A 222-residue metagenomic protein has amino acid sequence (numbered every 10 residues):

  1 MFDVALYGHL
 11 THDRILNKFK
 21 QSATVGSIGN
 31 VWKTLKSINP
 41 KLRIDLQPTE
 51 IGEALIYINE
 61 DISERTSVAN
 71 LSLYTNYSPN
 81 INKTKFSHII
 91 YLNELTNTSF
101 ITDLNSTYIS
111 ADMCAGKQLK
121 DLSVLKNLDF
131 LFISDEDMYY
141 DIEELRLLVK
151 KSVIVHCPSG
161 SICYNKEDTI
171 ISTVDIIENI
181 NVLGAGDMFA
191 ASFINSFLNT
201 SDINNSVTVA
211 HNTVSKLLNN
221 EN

Functional and structural regions predicted by a protein language model:
F2-I62, N70-L73, N195: Substrate-binding N-lobe of the ribokinase-like
F2-L6, I58-I171, S201: Ribokinase/PfkB-type carbohydrate-kinase core domain
G8-L10, E136, M188: Active-site metal-binding loops of divalent metal-dependent hydrolases
H12, S22-V25, G29, L92-L95 (+3 more regions): Electropositive phosphate-/nucleotide-binding environments in soluble metabolic enzymes
R14-I15, I162-Y164, A190, L218: Short active-site-adjacent structural elements
G29, D175-N222: Conserved post-catalytic alpha-helical subdomain immediately downstream of the catalytic base and nucleotide-binding
D45-T49, H156-P158, T173-V174: Conserved beta-strand termini and adjacent loop/short-helix elements that scaffold enzyme active sites in alpha/beta
